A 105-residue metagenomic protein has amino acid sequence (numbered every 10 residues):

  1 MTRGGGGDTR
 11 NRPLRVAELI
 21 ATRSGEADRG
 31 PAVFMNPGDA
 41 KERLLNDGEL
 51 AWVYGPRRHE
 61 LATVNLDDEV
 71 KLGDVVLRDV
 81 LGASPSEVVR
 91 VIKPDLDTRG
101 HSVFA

Functional and structural regions predicted by a protein language model:
M1-A105: Long, contiguous, secondary-structure-rich segments that constitute the structural scaffold of globular domains
